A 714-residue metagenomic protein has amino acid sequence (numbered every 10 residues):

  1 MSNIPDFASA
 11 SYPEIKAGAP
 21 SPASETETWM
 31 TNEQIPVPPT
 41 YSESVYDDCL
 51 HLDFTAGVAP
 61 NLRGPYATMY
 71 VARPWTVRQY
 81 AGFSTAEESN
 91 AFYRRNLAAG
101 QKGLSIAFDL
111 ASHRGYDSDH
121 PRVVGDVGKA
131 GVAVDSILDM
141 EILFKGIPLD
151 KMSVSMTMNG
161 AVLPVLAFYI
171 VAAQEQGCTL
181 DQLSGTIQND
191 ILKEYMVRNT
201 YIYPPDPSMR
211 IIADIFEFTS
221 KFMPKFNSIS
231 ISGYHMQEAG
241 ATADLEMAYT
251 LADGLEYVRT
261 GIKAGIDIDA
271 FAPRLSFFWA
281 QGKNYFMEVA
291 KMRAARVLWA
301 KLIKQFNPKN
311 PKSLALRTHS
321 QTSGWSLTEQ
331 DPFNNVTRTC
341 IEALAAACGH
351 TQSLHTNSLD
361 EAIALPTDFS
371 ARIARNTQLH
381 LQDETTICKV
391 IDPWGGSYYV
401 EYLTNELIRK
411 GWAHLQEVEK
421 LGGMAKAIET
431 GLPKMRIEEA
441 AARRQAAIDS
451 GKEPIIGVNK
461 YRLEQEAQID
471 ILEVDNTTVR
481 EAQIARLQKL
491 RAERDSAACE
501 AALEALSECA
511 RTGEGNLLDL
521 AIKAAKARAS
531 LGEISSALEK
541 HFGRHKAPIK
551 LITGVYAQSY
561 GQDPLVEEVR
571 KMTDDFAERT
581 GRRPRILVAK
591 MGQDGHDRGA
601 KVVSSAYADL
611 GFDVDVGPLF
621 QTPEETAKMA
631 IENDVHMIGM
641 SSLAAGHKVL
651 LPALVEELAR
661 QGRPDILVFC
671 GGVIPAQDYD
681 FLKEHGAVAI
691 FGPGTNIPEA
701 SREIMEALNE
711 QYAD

Functional and structural regions predicted by a protein language model:
M1-L138, L143-D150, A173-C178, A413-Q416 (+11 more regions): Acidic/polar, glycine-rich intrinsically disordered N-terminal extensions of enzymes
S2, S9-V37, E43, D48 (+4 more regions): Gly/Pro-rich turn-and-neighbor structural signature
W75-A81, L104-I106, A130, M152-N159 (+6 more regions): Hydrophobic faces of well-ordered beta-strands that scaffold small-molecule active sites in alpha/beta enzyme cores
A98-L104, G146-M152, A172-S184, E217-N227 (+12 more regions): Secondary-structure transition/capping motifs at alpha-helix termini and the adjoining loop/turn into the next element
Q101, V123-K263, E288-L302, E329-C340 (+3 more regions): Active-site cavity-forming subdomains of large catalytic enzyme subunits
D109-A111, G160, T186-L192, S230-E238 (+10 more regions): A glycine-rich phosphate-binding loop feature that marks nucleotide/adenosyl-phosphate handling sites
V165, G240-A248, G282-A294, T322-V336 (+5 more regions): Short glycine/threonine-rich loop-to-helix capping motif typified by GTGT followed within a few residues by an Asp-Pro
D190-K193, T200-Y203, S208-I266, T337-L415 (+2 more regions): Mobile "lid/hinge" segments at catalytic clefts and subdomain interfaces of large enzymes
